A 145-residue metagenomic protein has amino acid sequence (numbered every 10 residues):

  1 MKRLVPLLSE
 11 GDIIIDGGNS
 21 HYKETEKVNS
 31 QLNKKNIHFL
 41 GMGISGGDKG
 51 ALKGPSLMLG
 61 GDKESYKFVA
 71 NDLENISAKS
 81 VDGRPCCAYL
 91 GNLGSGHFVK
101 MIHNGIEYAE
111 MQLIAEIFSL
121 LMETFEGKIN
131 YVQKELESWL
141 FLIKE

Functional and structural regions predicted by a protein language model:
M1-R3: Glycine/threonine-rich flexible loop motifs
V5-N29: ADP-ribose/adenylate-binding Rossmann-like module
G17, R84, K134-L136: Alpha-helical structural elements
H21-G127: Rossmann-fold dinucleotide-binding core
Y131-E145: Small-residue-rich helix-loop
